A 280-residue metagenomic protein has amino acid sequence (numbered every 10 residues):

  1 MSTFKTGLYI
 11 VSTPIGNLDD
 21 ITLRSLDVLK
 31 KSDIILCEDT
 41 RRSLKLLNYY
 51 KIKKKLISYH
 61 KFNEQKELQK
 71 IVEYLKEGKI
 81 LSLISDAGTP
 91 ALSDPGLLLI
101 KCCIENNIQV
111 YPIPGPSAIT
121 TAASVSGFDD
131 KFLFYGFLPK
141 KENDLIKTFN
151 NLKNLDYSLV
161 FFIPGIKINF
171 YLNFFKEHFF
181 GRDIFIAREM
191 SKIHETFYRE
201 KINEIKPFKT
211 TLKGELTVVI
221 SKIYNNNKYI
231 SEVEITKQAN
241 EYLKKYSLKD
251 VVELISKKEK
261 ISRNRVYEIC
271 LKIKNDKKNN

Functional and structural regions predicted by a protein language model:
M1-F62: Glycine-rich, flexible N-terminal cofactor/catalytic loop recognition
K5, K79-I80, S158, I163-N280: A contiguous loop/helix-start segment that scaffolds small-molecule binding in enzyme catalytic cores
L29-I35, N107-Y111, S158-L159: Short active-site oxyanion
C37, P112-G115, F161, I186: General beta-strand structural signal in soluble alpha/beta enzymes
R41-S43, T89, A118, K167 (+1 more regions): Alpha-helix capping/helix-boundary segments
Y59-E64, L138-K140: Conserved helicase motor
L68-S117, T121: Glycine/small-residue-rich loop that forms an oxyanion/phosphate-binding "nest" at active or ligand-binding sites
L98-L155: Class I SAM-dependent methyltransferase SAM-binding "motif I" and its flanking Rossmann-like core
